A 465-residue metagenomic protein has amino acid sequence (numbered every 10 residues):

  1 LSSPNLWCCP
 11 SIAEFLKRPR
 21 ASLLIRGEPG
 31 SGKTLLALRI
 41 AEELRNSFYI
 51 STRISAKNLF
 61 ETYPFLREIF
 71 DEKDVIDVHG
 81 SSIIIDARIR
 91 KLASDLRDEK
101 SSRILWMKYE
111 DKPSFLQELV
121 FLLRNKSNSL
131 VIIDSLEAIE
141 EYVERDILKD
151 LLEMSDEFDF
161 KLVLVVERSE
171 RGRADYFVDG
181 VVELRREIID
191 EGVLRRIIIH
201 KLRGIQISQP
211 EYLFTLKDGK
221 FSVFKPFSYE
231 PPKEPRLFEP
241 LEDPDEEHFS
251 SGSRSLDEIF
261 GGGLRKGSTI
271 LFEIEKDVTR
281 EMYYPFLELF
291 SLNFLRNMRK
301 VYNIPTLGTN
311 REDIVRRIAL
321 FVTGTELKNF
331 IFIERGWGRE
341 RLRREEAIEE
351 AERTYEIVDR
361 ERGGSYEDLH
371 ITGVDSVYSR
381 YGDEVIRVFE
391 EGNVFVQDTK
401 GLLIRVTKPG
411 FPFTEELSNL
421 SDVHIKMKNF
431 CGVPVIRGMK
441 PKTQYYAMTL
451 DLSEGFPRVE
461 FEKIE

Functional and structural regions predicted by a protein language model:
S2-K17, S251-L264: Pre-Walker A adenine-sensing motif
S22-R26, T269-E275: Short hydrophobic/aromatic beta-strand immediately N-terminal to the Walker A/P-loop
E28-R97, E281-R341: Conserved P-loop
G32, I54-A56, L136-V143, S169-E170 (+6 more regions): Short acidic, S/G/P-rich loop/turn micro-motifs used as interaction or catalytic elements
Y49, L130-D134, D159-R168, N303-I304 (+2 more regions): Structural recognition of the conserved hydrophobic beta-strand(s) that form the central parallel beta-sheet of P-loop
I85-D156, W337-Q397: Phosphate-binding/switch loop-helix module in NTP-utilizing enzymes
L164-K220, R405-E465: Phosphate-binding/switch region of NTP-binding enzymes
R203-D245: Charged, amphipathic alpha-helical linker segments immediately N-terminal to NTP-binding catalytic cores
